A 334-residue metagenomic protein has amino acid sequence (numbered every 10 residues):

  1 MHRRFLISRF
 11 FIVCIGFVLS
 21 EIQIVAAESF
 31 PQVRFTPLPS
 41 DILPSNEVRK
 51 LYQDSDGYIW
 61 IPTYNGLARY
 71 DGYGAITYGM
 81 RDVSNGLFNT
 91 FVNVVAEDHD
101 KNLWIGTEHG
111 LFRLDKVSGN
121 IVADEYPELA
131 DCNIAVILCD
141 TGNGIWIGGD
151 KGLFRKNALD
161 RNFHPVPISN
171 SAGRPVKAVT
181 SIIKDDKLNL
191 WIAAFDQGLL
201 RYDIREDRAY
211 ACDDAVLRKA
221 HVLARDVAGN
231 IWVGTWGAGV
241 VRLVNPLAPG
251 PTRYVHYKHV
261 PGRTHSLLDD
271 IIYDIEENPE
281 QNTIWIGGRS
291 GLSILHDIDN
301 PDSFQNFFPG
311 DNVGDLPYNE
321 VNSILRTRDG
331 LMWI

Functional and structural regions predicted by a protein language model:
M1-I334: Carboxylate-rich, polar loop motifs that coordinate divalent cations or form catalytic acidic clusters
